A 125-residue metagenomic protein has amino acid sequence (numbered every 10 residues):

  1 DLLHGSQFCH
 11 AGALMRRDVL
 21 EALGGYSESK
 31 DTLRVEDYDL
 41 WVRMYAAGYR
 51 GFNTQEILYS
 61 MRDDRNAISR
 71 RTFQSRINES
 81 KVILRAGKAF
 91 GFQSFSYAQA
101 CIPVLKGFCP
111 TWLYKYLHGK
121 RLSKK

Functional and structural regions predicted by a protein language model:
D1-Q74: Conserved nucleotide-sugar donor-binding catalytic segment
R16-R17, Y49-R50, V82-A86, P103-V104: Secondary-structure boundary/capping motif
Y38-W41, E79, I83, I102: Hydrophobic alpha-helical core bundles mediating ligand binding, dimerization, or RNAP-core interactions
S69-F92: Catalytic core of nucleotide-sugar-dependent glycosyltransferases
S94-S96: Short, aromatic-rich membrane-interface segments at the entry and exit of alpha-helical transmembrane domains
A98-F108: TPR/TPR-like alpha-solenoid helical repeat scaffolds
K106-K125: Terminal low-complexity segments of carbohydrate-biosynthetic enzymes
